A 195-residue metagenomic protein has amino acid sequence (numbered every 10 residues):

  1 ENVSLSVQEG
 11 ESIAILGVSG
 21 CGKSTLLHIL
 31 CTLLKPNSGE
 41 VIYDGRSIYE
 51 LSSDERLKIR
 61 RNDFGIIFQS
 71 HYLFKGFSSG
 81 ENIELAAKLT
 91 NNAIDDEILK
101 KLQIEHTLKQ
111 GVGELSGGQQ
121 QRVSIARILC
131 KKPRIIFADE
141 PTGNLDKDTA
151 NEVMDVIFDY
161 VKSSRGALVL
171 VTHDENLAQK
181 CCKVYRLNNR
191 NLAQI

Functional and structural regions predicted by a protein language model:
C31: Helix-to-loop junction immediately C-terminal to a conserved catalytic motif
G39-S47: Conserved ABC transporter NBD signature motif
S47, N92-T107: Conserved ABC ATPase "signature" region
I48-G65: ABC ATPase NBD coupling module
G111-L115, Q119-Q121: Conserved ABC ATPase signature
K132: Conserved catalytic motifs of ABC-family nucleotide-binding domains
I136-D139: Catalytic Walker B motif of ABC-type/P-loop ATPase nucleotide-binding domains
